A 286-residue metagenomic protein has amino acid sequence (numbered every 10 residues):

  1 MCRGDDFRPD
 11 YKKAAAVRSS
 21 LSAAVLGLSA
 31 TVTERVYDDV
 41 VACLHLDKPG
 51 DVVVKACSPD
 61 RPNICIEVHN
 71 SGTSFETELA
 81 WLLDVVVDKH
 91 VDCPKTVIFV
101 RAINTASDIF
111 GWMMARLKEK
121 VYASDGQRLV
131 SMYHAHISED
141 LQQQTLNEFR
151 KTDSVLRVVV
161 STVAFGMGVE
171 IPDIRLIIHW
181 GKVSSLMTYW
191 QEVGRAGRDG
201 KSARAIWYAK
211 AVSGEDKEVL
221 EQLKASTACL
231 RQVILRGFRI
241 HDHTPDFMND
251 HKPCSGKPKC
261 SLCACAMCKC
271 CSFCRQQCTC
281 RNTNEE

Functional and structural regions predicted by a protein language model:
M1-D216, D242, C260-S272, Q276 (+1 more regions): Helicase motor core with emphasis on the C-terminal RecA-like subdomain
F149, G237, D250-C254: Basic amphipathic alpha-helical segments that dock to polyanions
A211-F247: A conserved SF2-helicase RecA2
Q232, N249-K252, P258, A266-S272: Cys/His-enriched microdomains
E285-E286: Short cysteine/histidine-rich metal-coordination sites, predominantly Zn2+-binding motifs
